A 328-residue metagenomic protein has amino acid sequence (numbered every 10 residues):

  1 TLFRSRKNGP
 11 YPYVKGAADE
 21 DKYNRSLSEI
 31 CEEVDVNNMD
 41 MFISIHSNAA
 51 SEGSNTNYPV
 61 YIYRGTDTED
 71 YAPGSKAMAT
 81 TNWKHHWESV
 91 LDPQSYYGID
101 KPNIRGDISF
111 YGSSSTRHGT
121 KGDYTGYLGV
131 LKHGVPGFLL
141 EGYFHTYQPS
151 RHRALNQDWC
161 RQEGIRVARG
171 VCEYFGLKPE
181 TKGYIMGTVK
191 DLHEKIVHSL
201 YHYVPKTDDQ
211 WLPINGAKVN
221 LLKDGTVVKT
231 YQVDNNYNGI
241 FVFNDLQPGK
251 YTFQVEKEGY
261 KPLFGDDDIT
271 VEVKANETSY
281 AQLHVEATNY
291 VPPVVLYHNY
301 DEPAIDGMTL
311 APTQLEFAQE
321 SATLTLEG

Functional and structural regions predicted by a protein language model:
T1-N57, Y61-P73: Catalytic-core regions of hydrolytic enzymes
S44-E52, I62-Y63, G98-P179: Active-site-adjacent mobile loop/cap segments within catalytic or ligand-binding domains
E180, T188-I214, N299-E302: Structural motif
G183-L192, L283, P293-V294: A short, amphipathic beta-strand motif
D208-N215, L222-I240: Short, acidic Ser/Thr/Gly-rich low-complexity loop/linker segments typical of extracellular and cell-surface proteins
G239, G249-G259: A short, solvent-exposed beta-strand micro-motif common in secreted/extracellular proteins
E258-Y290: Structured interaction patches on ligand/partner-binding surfaces of diverse proteins
T288-G328: Periplasmic peptidoglycan-binding/tethering modules of Gram-negative envelope proteins
